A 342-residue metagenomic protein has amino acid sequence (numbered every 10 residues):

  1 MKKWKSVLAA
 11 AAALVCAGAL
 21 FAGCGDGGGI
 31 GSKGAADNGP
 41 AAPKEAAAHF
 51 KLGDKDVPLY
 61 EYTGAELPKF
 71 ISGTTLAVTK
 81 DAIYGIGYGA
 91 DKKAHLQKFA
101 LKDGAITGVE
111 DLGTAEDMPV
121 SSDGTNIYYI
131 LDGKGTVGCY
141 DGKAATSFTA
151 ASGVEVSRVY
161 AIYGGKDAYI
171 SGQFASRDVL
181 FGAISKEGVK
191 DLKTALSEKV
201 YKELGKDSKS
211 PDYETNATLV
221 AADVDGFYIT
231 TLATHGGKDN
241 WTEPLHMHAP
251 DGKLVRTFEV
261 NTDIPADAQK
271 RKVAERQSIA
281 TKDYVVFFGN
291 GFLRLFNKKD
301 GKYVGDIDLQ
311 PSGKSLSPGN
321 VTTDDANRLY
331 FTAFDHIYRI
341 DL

Functional and structural regions predicted by a protein language model:
A19-G23: C-terminal motif of bacterial Sec signal peptides marking the signal peptidase cleavage site
G25-G27: Bacterial signal peptide processing site
E45-P68, T149-V154, D191-Y213, V255-R271 (+1 more regions): Surface-exposed loop and turn segments in beta-propeller and other repeat-based domains that flank or scaffold
K69-K80, T114-T125, G153-G165, Y201-D223 (+2 more regions): Repeated scaffold domains used in trafficking and secretory/extracellular systems, primarily beta-propellers
G85, Y129, I170-S171, I229-T230 (+2 more regions): Residue position within the beta-strands of beta-propeller blades
D91-Q97, K134-C139, S176-A183, G236-H246 (+2 more regions): Structural motif
A100-G104, Y140-A144, I184-G188, A249-K253 (+2 more regions): Short loop/turn segments that connect beta-strands within beta-propeller blades
S315-L342: Blade-level signature of beta-propeller repeat domains, shared across WD40, Kelch, NHL, RCC1 and BNR/Asp-box propellers
